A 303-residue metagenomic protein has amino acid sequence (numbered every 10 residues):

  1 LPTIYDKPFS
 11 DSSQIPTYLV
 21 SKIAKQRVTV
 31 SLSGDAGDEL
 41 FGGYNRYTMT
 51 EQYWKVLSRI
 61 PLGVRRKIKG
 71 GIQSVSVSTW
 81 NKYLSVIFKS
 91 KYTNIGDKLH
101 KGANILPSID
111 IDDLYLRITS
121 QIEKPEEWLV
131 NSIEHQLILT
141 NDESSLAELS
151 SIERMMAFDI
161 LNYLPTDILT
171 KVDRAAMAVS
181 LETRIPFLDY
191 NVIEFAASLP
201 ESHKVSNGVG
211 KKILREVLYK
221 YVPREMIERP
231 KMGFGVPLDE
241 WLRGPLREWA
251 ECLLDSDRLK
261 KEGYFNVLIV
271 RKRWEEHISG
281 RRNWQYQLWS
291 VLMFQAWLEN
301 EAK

Functional and structural regions predicted by a protein language model:
L1, I133-S150, A197, G263-R281 (+1 more regions): Short amphipathic alpha-helical segments and their helix-coil junctions
L1-D6, V28, V130-I138, C252-R258 (+1 more regions): N-terminus-centric sequence/structural signature that marks the extreme N-terminus and adjacent "lid/interface" module
L1-V130, R174-Y221, S279-R282, F294-K303: ATP-dependent adenylate-handling active sites, centered on carboxylate activation for C-N bond formation
S10, L146-D159, V209, E275-V291 (+1 more regions): Structural motif
L19, D159, V209, I213 (+4 more regions): Amphipathic alpha-helical recognition patches that constitute DNA-binding helices
I138-S144, K171-M177, N191-L199, R224-P230 (+2 more regions): Short acidic (Asp/Glu) and glycine-rich catalytic loops that position anionic groups and cofactors
L164: Phosphate/pyrophosphate-binding loops and the adjoining catalytic core of nucleotide-dependent enzymes
V222-R281: PAPS-dependent sulfotransferase catalytic core
